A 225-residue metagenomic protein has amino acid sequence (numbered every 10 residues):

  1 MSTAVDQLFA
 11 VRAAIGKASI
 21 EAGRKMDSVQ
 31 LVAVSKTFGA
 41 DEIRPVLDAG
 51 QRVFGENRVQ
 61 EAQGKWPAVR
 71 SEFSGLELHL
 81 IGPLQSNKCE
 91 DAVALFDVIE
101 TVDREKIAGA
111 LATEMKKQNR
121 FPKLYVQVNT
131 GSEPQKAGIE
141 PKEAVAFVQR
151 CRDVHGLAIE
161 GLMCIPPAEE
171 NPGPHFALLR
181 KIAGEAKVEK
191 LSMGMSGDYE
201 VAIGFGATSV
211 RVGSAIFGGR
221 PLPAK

Functional and structural regions predicted by a protein language model:
M1-K190, M195-G197, I203-F205, G219-R220: Conserved alpha/beta-domain cores
A207-K225: Gly/Pro- and small hydrophobic-enriched strand-loop and loop-to-helix capping segments that sit at the rims
